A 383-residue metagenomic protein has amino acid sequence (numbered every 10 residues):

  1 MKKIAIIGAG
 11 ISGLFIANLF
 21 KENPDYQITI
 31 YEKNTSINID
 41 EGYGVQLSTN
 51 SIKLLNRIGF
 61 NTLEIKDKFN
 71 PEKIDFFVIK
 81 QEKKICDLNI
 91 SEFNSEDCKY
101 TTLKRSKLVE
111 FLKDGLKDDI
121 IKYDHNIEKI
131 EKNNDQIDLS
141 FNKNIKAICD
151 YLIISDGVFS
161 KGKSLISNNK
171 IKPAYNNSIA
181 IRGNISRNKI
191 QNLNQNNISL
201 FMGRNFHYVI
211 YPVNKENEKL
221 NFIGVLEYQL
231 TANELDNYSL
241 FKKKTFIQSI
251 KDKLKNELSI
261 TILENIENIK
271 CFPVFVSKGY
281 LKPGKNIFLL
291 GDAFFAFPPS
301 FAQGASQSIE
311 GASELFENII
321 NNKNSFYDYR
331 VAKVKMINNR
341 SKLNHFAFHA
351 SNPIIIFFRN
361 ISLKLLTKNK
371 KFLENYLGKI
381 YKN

Functional and structural regions predicted by a protein language model:
K3, Y26-Q27, K219-N221: Residues at the starts of beta-strands that form the adenosine-phosphate
I4, K21, S48-S186, Q229-E234 (+2 more regions): Conserved N-terminal helical subregion
A5-K21, I153-I154, I181, T245-F246 (+1 more regions): Conserved mid-domain beta->alpha element of the FAD-binding
S12, S36, F159: Conserved Rossmann-like nucleotide-cofactor binding loop
K21-E41: Glycine-rich FAD pyrophosphate-binding loop
S36-L54: Conserved N-terminal glycine-rich FAD pyrophosphate-binding loop of Rossmann-like flavoproteins
C86-Y100, K104-R105, V109, K189-N268: Conserved FAD/dinucleotide-binding core of flavoprotein oxidoreductases
N360-N383: C-terminal auxiliary extensions adjacent to catalytic cores
